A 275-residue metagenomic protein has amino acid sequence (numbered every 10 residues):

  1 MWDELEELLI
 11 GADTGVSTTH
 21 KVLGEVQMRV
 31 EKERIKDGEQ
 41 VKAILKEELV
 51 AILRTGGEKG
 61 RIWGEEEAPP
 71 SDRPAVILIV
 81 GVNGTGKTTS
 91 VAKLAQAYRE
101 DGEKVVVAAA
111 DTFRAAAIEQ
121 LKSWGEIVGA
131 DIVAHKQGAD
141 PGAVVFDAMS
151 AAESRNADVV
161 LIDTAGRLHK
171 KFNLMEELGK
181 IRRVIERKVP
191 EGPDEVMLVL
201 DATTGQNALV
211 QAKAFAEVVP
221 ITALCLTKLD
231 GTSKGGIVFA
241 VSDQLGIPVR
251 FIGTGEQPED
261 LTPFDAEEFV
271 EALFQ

Functional and structural regions predicted by a protein language model:
M1-A110, A117-I162: Primarily NTPase-proximal linker/entry elements flanking Walker-type ATP/GTP-binding cores
V80-G81, D163, V199, G253: Short beta-strand segments
I118-S123, Q137-R155, H169-Q275: Conserved catalytic-core segment of NTP-binding enzymes
A165-R167: Short glycine-rich anion-binding loops that position phosphate/pyrophosphate groups of nucleotides and phosphorylated
